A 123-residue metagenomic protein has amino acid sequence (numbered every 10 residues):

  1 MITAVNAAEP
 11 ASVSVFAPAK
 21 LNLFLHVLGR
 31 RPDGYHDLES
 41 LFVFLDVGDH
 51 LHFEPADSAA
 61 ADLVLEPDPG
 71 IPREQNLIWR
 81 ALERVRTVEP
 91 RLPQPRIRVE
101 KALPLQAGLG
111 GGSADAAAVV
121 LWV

Functional and structural regions predicted by a protein language model:
I2-A107: ATP-binding N-lobe of GHMP and related small-molecule kinases
A107-V123: DPxDG-like acidic metal-binding loop motif
